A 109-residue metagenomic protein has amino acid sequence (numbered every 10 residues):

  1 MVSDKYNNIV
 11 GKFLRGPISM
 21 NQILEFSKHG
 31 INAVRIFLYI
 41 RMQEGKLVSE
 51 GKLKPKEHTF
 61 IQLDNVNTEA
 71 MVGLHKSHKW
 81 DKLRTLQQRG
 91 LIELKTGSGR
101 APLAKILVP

Functional and structural regions predicted by a protein language model:
M1-V66: Short recognition helix of helix-turn-helix/winged-helix DNA-binding domains
G45-P109: Winged helix-turn-helix DNA-binding recognition segment
